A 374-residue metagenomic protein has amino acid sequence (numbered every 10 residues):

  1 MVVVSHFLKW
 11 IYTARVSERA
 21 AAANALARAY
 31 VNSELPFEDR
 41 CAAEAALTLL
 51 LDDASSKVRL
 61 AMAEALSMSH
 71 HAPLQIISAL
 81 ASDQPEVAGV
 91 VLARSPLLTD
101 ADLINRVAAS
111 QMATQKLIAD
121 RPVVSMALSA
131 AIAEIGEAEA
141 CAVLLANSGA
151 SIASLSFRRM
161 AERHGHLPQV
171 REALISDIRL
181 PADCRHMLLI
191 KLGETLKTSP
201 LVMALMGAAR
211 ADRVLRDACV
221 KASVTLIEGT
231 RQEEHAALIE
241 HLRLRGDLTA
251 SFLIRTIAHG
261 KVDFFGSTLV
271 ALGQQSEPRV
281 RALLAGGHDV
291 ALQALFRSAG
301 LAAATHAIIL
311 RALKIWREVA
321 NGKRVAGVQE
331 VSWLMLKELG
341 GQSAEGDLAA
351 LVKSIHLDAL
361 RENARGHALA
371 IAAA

Functional and structural regions predicted by a protein language model:
M1-A374: Alpha-helical scaffold segments
